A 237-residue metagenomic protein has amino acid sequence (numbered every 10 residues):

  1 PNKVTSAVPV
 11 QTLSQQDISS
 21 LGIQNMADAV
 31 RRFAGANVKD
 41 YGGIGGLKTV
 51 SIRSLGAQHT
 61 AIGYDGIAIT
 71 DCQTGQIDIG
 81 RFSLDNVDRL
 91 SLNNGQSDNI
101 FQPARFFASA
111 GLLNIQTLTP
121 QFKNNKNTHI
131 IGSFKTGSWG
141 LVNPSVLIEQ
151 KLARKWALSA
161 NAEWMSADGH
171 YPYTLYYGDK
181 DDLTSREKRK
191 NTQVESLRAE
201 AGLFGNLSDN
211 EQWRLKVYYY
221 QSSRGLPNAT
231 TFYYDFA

Functional and structural regions predicted by a protein language model:
P1-S19, T49: N-terminal periplasmic "start-of-domain" segments of outer-membrane beta-barrel proteins
A27-A68: Extracytoplasmic beta-strand/coil segments of soluble accessory domains associated with Gram-negative outer-membrane
K39, I100-Q102, S133-T136, R186-K190 (+1 more regions): Outer-membrane beta-barrel domain signature
G43, F106-A108, G137-L141, K190-S196 (+1 more regions): Transmembrane beta-barrel outer-membrane domains
K48, S109-G111, T128-I130, V142-V146 (+1 more regions): Hydrophobic, lipid-facing positions within transmembrane beta-strands of outer-membrane proteins
T60, N86, N124-I130, K135 (+4 more regions): Outer-envelope beta-barrel architecture signal
L84-I131: A beta-strand signature from Gram-negative outer-membrane beta-barrel systems, especially the internal plug domain
N114, L147, K151-F236: Periplasmic-side early beta-strands and strand-to-turn transitions of outer-membrane beta-barrels
